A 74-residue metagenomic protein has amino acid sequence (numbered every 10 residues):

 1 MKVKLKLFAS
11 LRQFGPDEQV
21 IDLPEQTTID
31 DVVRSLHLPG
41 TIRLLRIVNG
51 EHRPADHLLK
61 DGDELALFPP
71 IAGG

Functional and structural regions predicted by a protein language model:
M1-G73: Ubiquitin-like/PB1-type beta-grasp interaction modules and other compact soluble beta-rich domains
